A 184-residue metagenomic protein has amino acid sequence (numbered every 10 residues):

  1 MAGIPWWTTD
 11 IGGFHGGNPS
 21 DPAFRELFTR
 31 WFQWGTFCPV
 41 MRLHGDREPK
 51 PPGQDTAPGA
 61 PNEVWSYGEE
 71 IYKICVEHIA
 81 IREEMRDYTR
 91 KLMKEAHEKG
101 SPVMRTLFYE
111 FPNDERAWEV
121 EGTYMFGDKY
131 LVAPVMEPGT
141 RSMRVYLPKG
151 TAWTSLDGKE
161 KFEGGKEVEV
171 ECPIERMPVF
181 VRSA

Functional and structural regions predicted by a protein language model:
M1-R182: Catalytic-domain carbohydrate-binding cleft regions of carbohydrate-active enzymes
